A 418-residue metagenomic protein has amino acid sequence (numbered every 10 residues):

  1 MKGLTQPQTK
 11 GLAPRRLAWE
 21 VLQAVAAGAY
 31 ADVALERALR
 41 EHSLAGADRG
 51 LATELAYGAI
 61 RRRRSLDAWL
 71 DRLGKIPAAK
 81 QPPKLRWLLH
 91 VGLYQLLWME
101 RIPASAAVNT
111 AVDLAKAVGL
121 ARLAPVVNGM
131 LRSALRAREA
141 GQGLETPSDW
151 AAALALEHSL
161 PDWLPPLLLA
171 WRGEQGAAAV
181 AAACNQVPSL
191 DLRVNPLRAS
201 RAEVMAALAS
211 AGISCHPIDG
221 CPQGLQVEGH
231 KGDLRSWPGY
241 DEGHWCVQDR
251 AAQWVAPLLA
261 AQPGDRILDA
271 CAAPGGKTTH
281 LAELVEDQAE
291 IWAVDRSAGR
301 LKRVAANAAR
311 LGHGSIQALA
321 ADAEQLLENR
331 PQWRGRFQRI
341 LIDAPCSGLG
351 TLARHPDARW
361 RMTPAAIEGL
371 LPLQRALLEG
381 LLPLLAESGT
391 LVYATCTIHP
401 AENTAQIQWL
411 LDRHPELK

Functional and structural regions predicted by a protein language model:
M1-K418: S-adenosylmethionine
